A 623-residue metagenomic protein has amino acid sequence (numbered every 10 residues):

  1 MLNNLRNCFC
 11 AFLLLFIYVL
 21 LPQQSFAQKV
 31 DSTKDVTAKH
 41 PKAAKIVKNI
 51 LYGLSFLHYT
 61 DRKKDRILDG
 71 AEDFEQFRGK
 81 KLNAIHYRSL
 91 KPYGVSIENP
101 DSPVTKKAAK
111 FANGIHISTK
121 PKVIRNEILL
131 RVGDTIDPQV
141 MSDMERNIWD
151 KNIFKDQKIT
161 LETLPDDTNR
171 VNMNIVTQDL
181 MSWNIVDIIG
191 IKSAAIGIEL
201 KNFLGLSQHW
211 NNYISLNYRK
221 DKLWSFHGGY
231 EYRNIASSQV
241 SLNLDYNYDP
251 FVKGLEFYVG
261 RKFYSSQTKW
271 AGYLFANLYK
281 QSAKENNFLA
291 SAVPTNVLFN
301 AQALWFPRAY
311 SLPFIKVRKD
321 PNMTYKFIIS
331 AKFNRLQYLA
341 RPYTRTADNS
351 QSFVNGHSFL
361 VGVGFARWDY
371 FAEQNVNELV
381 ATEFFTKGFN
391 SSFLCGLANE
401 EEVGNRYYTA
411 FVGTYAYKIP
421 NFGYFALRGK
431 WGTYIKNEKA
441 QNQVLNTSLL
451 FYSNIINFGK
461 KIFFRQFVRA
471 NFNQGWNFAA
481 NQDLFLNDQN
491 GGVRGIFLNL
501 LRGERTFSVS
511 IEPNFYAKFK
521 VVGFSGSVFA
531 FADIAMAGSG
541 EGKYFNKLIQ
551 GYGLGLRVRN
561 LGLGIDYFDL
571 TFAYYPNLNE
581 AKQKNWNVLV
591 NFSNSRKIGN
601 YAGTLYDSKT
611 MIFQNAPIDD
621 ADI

Functional and structural regions predicted by a protein language model:
M1-N7: N-terminal secretory signal peptides that target proteins for export/translocation
L2, F26-A440, F451-I623: Immediate N-terminus of the mature polypeptide
N7, P22, A27: Beta-rich carbohydrate-recognition modules and glycan-binding surfaces
C8-C10, C395: Generic recognition of cysteine residues
C10-L21: Bacterial N-terminal signal peptides
